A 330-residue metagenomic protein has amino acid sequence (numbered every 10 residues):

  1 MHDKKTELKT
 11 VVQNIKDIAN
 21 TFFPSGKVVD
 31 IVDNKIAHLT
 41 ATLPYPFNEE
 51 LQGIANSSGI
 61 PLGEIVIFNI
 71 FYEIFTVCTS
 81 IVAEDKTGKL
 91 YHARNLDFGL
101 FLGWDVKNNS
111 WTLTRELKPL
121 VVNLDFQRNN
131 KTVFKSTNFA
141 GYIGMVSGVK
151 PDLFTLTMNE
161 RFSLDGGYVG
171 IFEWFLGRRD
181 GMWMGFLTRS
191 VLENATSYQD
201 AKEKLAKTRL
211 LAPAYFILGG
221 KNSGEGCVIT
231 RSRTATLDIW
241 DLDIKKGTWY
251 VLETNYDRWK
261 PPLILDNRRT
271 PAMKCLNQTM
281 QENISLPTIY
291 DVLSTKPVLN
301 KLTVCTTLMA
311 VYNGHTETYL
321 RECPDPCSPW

Functional and structural regions predicted by a protein language model:
M1-C78, S190-W330: C-terminus-biased signal that marks the final domain/tail of proteins
D3-N14, I18-K27, A41-R179, W183 (+4 more regions): A contiguous strand-loop segment
R94-L96, N138-F139, M158-F162, L187 (+3 more regions): Short, structured patches in soluble enzyme cores that scaffold and shape functional sites
G177, L187-L192: Short histidine-centered catalytic/ligand-binding loop motif
